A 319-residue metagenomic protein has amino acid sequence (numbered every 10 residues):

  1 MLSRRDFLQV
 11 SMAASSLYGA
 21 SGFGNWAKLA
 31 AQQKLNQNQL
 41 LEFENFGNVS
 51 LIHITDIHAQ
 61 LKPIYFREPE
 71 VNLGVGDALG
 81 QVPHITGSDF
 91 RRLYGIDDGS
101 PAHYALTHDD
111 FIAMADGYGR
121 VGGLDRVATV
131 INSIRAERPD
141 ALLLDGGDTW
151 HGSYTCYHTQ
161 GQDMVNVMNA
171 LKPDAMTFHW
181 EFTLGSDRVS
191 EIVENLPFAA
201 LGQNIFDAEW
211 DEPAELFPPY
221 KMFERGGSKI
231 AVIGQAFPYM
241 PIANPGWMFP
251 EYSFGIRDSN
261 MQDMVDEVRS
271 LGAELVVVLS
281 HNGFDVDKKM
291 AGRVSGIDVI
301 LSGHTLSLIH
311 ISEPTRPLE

Functional and structural regions predicted by a protein language model:
L2-S312: Acidic, metal/ion-coordinating pockets
I311-E319: A short, hydrophobic C-terminal helix/tail in secreted or cell-surface proteins
